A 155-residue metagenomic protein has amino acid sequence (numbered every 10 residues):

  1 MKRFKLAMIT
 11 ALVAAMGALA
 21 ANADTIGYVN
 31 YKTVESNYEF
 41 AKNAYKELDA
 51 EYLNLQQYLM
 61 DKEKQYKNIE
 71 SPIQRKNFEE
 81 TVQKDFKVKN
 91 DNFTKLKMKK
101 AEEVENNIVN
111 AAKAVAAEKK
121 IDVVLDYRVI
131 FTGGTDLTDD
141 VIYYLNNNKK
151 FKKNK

Functional and structural regions predicted by a protein language model:
M1-M8: Bacterial N-terminal signal peptides that target proteins for export
I9-G17: Bacterial N-terminal signal peptides
G17-A23: Sec/Tat signal peptide C-region and signal peptidase I cleavage site
D24-F131, N148-K155: Amphipathic alpha-helical segments
T138: Short beta-strand-centered segments that line the small-molecule binding cleft or hinge of alpha/beta clamshell
